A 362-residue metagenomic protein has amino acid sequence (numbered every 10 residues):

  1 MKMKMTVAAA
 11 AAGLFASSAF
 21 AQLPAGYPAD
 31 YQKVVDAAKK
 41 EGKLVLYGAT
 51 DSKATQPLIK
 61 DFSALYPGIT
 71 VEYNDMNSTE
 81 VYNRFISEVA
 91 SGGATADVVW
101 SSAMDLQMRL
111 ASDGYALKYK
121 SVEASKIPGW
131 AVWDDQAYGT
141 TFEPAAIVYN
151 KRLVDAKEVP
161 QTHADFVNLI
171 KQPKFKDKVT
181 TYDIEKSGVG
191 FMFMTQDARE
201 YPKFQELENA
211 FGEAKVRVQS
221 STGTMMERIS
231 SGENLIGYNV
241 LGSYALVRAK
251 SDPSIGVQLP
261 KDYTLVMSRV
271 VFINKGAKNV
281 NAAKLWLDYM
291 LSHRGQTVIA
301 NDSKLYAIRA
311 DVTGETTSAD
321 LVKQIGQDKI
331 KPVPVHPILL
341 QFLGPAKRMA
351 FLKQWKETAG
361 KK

Functional and structural regions predicted by a protein language model:
M1-A8: Bacterial N-terminal signal peptides that target proteins for export
A16-S18: N-terminal signal peptide c-region/cleavage motif recognized by signal peptidases
L23-Q32, K39-P57, I184, R269: Extracytoplasmic "Venus flytrap"
Y27, K331-K362: Conserved C-terminal helix/tail region of periplasmic/extracytoplasmic solute-binding proteins
G48-K60, V71-I86, A94-E233: Extracytoplasmic ligand-binding site segments that recognize negatively charged/polar headgroups
D105-R109, L235-S254: A ligand-binding cleft/hinge motif common to bilobed small-molecule-binding domains
F142-A146, L207-G212, V218, G223 (+2 more regions): Periplasmic-binding protein-like
R269, N274-V335: Mature extracytoplasmic/periplasmic domains
